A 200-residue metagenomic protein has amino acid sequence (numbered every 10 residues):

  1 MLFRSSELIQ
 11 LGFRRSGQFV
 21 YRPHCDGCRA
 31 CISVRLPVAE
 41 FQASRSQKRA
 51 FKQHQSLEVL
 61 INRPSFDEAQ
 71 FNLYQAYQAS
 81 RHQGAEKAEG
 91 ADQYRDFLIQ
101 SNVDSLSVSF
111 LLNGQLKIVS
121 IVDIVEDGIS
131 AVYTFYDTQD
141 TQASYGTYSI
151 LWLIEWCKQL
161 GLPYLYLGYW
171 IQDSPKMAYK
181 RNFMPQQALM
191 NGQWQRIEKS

Functional and structural regions predicted by a protein language model:
M1-L2: Short, small-residue-biased leader/transition segments that mark boundaries at the very start of proteins
S6, Q10-Q18: N-terminal accessory interaction module
S16, S109, Y164-G168: A structural signal for short, well-ordered beta-strand segments and their strand-loop junctions that often border
F19-D26, V34-Q142, N182: A conserved beta-strand-loop-helix scaffold within acyl/acetyltransferase catalytic domains
P23, I32-A39, Y164-S200: Active-site/acyl-donor-binding loops of N-acyltransferases
I129, D137-A143, L160-L165, Y169-D173: Nucleic-acid nuclease catalytic cores
Q142-I154: Conserved acetyl-CoA-binding loop-helix of GNAT-fold acetyltransferases
L151-P163: Conserved acyl-CoA
